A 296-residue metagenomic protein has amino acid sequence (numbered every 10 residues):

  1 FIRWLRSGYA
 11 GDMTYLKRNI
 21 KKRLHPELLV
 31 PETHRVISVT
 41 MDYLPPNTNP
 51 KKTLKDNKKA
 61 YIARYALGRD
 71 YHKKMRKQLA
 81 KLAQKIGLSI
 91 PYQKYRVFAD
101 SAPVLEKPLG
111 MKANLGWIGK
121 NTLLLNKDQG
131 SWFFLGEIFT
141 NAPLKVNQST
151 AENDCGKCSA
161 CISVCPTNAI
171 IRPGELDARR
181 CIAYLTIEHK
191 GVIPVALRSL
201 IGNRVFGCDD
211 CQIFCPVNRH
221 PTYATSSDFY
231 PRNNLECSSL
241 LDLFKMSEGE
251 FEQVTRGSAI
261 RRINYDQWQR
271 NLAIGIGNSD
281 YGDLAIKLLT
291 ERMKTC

Functional and structural regions predicted by a protein language model:
F1-D154, G202: Auxiliary alpha/beta "docking" domains used to position bulky ligands
A160-Y184, R204-D228, L288: Iron-sulfur cluster-binding cysteine motifs and their immediate structural context in ferredoxin-like electron-transfer
P194-D228, E250-R261, Q267, I274: C-terminal amphipathic alpha-helical segment
N233-W268, S279: Glycine-rich phosphate/pyrophosphate-binding loop and adjacent beta-alpha nucleotide/cofactor-binding cores
F251-V254, Y281-M293: Amphipathic alpha-helical scaffolding segments comprising HEAT/armadillo-like alpha-solenoid repeats
R261-I263, E291-C296: Short coil turns that connect the paired helices of HEAT/ARM alpha-solenoid repeats
Q269-D280, C296: Structural detector for internal amphipathic alpha-helices that build alpha-solenoid repeat scaffolds
